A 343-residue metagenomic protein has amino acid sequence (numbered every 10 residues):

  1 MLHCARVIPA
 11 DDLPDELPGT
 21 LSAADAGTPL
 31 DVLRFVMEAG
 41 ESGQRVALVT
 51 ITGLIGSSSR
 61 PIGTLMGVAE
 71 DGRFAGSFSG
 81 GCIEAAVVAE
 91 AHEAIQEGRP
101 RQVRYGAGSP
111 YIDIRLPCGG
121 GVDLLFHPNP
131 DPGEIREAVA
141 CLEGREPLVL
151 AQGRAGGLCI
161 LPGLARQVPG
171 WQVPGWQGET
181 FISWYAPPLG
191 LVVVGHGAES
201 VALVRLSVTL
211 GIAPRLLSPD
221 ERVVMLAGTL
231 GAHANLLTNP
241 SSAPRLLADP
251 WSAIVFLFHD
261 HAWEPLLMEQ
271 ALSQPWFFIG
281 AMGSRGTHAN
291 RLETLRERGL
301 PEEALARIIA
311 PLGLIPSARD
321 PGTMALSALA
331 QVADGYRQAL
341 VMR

Functional and structural regions predicted by a protein language model:
L2-H233, D249-A253, E293, Q331-R343: Segments forming oxygen-rich coordination pockets for charged ligands
S58, V223-L226, A243-R245, W263-P265 (+1 more regions): Short acidic/glycine-rich loop or secondary-structure boundary segments that cap or lie
G197-A198, H261-A262, G286: Residue-level detector of alpha-helix initiation sites
L203-L206, L266-Q274: A short acidic, amphipathic alpha-helical/loop segment
S218, A253-I254, F258-H259, E269-T294: ADP-ribose/adenylate-binding Rossmann-like module
G231-L237, E297-G299: Short, hinge-like loop/turn segments at secondary-structure boundaries
N239-P250: Short amphipathic alpha-helix with an adjacent loop that forms part of the alpha/beta core around
F277, M282-R343: Adenosine-phosphate binding glycine-rich loop
